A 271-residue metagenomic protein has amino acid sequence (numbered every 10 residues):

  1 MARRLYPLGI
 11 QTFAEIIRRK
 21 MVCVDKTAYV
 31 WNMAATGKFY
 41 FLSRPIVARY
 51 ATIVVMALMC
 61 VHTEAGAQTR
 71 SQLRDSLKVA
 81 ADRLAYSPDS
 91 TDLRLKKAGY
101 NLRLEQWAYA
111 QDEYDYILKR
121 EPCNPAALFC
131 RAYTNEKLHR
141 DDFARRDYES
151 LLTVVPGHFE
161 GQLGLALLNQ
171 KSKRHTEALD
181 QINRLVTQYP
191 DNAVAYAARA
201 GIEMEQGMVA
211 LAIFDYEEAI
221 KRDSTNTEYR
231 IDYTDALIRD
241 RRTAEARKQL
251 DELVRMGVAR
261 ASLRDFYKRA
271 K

Functional and structural regions predicted by a protein language model:
T63-A108, D112: N-terminal leader/linker segments that initiate helical-solenoid repeat arrays
R83, Y116-I117, S150-L151, R184-L185 (+2 more regions): Canonical positions in the second alpha-helix
Y86-S87, R120, V154-V155, Q188-Y189 (+2 more regions): Structural marker of alpha-solenoid helical repeat scaffolds
T91-D92, P125-A126, F159-E160, A193-V194 (+3 more regions): Helix-start (N-cap) detector for alpha-helical repeat units in TPR-like alpha-solenoids, especially tetratricopeptide
R103, K137-L138, K171-S172, E205-Q206 (+1 more regions): Register position in tetratricopeptide repeats
